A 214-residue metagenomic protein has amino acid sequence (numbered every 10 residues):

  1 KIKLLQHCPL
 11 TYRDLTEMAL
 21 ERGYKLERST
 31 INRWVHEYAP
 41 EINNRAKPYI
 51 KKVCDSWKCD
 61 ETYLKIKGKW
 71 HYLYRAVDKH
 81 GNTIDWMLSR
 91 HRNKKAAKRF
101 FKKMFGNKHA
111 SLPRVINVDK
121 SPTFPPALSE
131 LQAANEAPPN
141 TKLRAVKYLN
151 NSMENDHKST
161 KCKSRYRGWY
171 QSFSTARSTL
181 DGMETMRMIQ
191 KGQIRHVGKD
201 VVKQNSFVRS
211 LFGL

Functional and structural regions predicted by a protein language model:
I2-L214: Residue-level recognition of single "structural anchor" positions that define or cap local secondary structure
